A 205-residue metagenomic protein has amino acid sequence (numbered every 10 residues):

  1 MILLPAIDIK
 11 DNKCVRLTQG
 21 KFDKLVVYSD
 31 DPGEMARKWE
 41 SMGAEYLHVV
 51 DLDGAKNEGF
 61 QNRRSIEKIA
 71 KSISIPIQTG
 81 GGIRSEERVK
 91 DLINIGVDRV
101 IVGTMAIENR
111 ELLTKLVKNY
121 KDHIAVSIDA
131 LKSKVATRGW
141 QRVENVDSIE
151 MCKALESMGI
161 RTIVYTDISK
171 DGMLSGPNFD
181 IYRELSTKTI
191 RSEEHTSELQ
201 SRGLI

Functional and structural regions predicted by a protein language model:
I2-L3, G54-I73, R84-K90, T104-A125 (+2 more regions): Active-site-adjacent beta->alpha loops and helix N-cap segments on the catalytic face of soluble alpha/beta enzymes
P5-I9, D51, G81-I83, T104 (+3 more regions): A cross-domain feature marking catalytic cores of carbohydrate-active enzymes and several ubiquitous metabolic/repair
D8, W39, L47, T79 (+3 more regions): Conserved, mostly hydrophobic/aromatic
N12-D23, K90, V97-D171: Conserved anion-binding
K13-F60: N-terminal beta-alpha supersecondary unit
Y28-E40, R84-K90, V143-A154: Short, acidic/polar
M42, S72, I95-G96, N119 (+2 more regions): Structural motif
E193-I205: Single conserved hydrophobic/aromatic residue that forms the stacking wall/gate of nucleotide- or nucleobase-binding
